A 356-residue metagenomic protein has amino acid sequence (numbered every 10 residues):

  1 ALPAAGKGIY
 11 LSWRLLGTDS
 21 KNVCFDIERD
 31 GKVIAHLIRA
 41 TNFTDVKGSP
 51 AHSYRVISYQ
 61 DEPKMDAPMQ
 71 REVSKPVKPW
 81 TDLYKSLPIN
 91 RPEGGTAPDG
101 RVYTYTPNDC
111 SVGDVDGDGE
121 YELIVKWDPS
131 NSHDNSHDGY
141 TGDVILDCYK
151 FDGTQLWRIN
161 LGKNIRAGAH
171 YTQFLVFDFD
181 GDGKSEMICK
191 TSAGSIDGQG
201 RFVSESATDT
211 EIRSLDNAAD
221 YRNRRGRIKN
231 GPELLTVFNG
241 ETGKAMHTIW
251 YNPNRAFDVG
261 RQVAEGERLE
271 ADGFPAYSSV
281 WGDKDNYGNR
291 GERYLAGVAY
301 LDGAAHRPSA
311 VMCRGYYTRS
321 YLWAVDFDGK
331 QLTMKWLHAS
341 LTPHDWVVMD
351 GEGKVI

Functional and structural regions predicted by a protein language model:
A1-P3: Short beta-strand segments of immunoglobulin-like
G6-G8, L15, S20, I38-A40 (+1 more regions): Beta-propeller-forming repeat regions
L16-D30: Solvent-exposed loop/turn segments flanking beta-strands in beta-repeat/beta-sandwich domains
E28-I34, D61-P63: Change "in extracellular beta-sheet-rich domains … of secreted and cell-surface proteins" to "in beta-sheet-rich domains
